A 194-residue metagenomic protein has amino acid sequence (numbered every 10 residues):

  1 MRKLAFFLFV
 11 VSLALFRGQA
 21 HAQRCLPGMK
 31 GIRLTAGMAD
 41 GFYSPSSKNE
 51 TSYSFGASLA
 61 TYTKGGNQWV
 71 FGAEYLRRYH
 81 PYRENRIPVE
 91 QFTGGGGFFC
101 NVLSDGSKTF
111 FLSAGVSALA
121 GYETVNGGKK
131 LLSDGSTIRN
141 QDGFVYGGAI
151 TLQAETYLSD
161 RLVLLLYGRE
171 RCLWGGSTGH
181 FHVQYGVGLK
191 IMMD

Functional and structural regions predicted by a protein language model:
M1-G28: Bacterial Sec-dependent N-terminal signal peptides
A20-F71, K190-D194: Short glycine/proline- and aromatic-enriched beta-strand/turn motifs that initiate or cap beta-hairpins
G28-I32, N49-F55, P88-G94, F110 (+2 more regions): Residues that define the transmembrane beta-barrel architecture of outer-membrane proteins
T35, S52-S54, V70-E74, G95-F98 (+4 more regions): Residue-level detection of beta-strand scaffold positions
F42-P45, H80-I87, D134-N140, C172-G176: Extracellular loop and loop/strand-boundary signature of outer-membrane beta-barrel proteins
S58-S133, L162, I191-D194: Gram-negative (and chloroplast) outer-membrane scaffold detector with strong preference for beta-barrel transmembrane
R78, Q153-D194: Predominantly the C-terminal beta-signal and adjacent terminal strand-loop region of outer-membrane beta-barrel
S133-D134, N140-Q141, Y146, K190: Short leucine-rich amphipathic alpha-helices used at interfaces
